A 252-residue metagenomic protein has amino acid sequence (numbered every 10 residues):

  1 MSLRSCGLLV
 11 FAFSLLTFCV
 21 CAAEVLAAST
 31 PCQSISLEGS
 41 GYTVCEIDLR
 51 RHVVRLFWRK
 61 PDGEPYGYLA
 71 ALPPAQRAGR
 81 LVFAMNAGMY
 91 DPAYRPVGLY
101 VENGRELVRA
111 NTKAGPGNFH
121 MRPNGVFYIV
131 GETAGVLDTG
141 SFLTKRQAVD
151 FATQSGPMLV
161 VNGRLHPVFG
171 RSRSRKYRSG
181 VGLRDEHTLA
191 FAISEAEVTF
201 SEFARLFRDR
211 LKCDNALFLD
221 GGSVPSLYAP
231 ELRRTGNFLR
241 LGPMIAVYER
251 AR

Functional and structural regions predicted by a protein language model:
M1-L3: N-terminal secretory signal peptides that target proteins for export/translocation
G7-V20: Bacterial N-terminal signal peptides
A23-N118: Zymogen propeptides
V44, V126, G180: Short, surface-exposed charged micro-motifs
R59-D62, G140-K145, I193-E197: Short, solvent-exposed aromatic-acidic interface loops
F83-N86, I129, N215-L219: General beta-strand structural signal in soluble alpha/beta enzymes
A93-F169: Active-site-adjacent helix-turn-beta-strand microarchitecture at beta-sheet edges that either contains or buttresses
R95-G117, P167-F218, V224-R252: Conserved, well-ordered active-site substructure
